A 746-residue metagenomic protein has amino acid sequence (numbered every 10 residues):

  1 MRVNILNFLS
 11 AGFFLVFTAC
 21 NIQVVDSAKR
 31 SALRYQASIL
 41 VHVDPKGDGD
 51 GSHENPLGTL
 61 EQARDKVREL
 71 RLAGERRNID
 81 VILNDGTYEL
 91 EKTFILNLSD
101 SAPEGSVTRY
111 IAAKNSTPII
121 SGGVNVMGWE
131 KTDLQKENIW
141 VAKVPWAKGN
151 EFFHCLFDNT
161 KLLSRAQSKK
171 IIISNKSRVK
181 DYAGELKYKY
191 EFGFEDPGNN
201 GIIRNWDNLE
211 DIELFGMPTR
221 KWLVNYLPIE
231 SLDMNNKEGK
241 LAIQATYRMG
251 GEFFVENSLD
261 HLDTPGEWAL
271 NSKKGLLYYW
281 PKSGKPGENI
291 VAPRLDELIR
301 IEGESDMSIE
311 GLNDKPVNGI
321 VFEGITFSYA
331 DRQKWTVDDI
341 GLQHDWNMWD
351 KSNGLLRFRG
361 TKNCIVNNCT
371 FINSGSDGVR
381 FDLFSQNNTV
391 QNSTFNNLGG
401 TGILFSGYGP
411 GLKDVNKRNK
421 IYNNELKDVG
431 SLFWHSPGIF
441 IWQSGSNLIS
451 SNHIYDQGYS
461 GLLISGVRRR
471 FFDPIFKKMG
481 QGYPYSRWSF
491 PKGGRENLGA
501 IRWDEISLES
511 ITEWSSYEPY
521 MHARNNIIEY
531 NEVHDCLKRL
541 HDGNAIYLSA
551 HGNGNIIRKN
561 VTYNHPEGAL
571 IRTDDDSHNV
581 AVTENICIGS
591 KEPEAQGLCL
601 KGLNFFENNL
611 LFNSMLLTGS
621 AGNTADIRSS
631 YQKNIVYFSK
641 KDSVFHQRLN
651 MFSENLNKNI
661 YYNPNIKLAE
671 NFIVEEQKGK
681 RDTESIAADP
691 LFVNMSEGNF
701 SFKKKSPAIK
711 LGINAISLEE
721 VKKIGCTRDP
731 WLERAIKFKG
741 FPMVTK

Functional and structural regions predicted by a protein language model:
M1-L9: Bacterial N-terminal signal peptides that target proteins for export
T18-A19: C-terminal motif of bacterial Sec signal peptides marking the signal peptidase cleavage site
I39, R77-I79, G86, K92 (+21 more regions): The right-handed parallel beta-helix/beta-solenoid scaffold, focusing on the short coil/turn and N-cap positions
H42-I372, G411, F472, G480-P484 (+4 more regions): Extracellular polysaccharide-degrading/modifying enzymes targeting complex plant/algal/animal polysaccharides
E91-S99, G105-R109, V580-E697: Predominantly extracellular beta-rich ligand-binding scaffolds that present long acidic/polar faces for carbohydrate
K92-T93, D296, D331-V337, N353 (+14 more regions): Short glycine/acidic-rich loop motifs that flank beta-strands on beta-rich extracellular proteins
N318-Y329, K362-N373, Q386-G400, D414-G430 (+10 more regions): Right-handed parallel beta-helix
